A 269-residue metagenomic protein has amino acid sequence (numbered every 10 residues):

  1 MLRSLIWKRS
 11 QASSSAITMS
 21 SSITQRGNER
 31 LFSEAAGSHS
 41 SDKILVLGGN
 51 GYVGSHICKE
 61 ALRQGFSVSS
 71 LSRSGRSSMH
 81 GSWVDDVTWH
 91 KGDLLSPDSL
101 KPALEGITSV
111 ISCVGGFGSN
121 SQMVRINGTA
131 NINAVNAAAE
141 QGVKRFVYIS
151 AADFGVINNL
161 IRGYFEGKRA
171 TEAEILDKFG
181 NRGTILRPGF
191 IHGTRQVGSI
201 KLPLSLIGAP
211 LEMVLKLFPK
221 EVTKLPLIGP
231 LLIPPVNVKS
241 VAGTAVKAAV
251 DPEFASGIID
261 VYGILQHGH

Functional and structural regions predicted by a protein language model:
M1-S40: N-terminal mitochondrial targeting presequence
A36-F66: N-terminal Rossmann NAD(P)H-binding glycine-rich loop of SDR-like oxidoreductase domains
K43, G65-V68, K144-R145, R182: Residues at the starts of beta-strands that form the adenosine-phosphate
I44-L45, N50, S70, R76-N133 (+3 more regions): NAD(P)H-binding glycine-rich loop region in Rossmannoid oxidoreductase-like domains and their noncatalytic homologs
N120-E212: Glycine-/Pro-rich loop/turn segments that contact NAD(P) or position catalytic residues in Rossmann-like domains
I126, A130-N133, L227-K247: Substrate-positioning beta->alpha
A209-V236: A conserved pocket-lining segment of Rossmann-fold NAD(P)-dependent short-chain dehydrogenase/reductase
I258-H269: A short, charged, Gly/Pro-tolerant segment at domain boundaries
